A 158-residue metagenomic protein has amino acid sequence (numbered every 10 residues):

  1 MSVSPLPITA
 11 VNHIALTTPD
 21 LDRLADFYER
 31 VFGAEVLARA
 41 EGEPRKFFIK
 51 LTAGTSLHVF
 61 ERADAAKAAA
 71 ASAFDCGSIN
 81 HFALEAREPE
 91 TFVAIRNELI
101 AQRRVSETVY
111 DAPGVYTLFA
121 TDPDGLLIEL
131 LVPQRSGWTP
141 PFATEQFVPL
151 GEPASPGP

Functional and structural regions predicted by a protein language model:
M1-S4, K67-S72: Short beta-strand/turn micro-motifs at beta-sheet edges
S2-P7, R96-P158: Vicinal oxygen chelate
L6, L16-D64: Core segments of cupin and vicinal oxygen chelate
A10-P19, F47-L51, A70-E98, Y116-T121 (+1 more regions): Vicinal oxygen chelate
L24, Y28, F82, L99: Hydrophobic pocket/interface hotspot
A25-D26, V93, I128-E129: Alpha-helical elements of the RecA-like P-loop NTPase motor core of helicases
A63, A71-F74, A143-E145: Short, flexible, mixed-charge acidic loops at enzyme active sites
D64-A70, S106, W138: A short, acidic/glycine-rich surface segment
